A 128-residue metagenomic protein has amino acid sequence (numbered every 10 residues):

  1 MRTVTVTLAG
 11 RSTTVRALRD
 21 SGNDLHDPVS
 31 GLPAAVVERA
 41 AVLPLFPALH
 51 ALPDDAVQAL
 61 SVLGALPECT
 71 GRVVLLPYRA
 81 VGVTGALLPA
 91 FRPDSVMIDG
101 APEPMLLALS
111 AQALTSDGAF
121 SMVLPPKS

Functional and structural regions predicted by a protein language model:
M1-S128: Pepsin/retropepsin-fold aspartyl endopeptidases
